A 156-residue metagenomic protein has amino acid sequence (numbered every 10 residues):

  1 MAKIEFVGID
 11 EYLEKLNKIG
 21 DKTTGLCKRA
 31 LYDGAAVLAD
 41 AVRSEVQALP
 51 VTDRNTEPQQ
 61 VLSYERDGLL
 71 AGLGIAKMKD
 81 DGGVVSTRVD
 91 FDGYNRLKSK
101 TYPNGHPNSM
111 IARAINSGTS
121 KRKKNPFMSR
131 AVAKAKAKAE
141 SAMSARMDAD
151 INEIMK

Functional and structural regions predicted by a protein language model:
M1-G25: N-terminal, Lys/Arg- and Ser/Thr-rich interaction peptides
F6, F91-Y94, F127: Phenylalanine-focused residue identity feature
F6-I9, A39, R66, N108 (+2 more regions): Alpha-helix initiation and N-capping motif
E14, D21-G118, M155-K156: Short, low-complexity, charged/polar segments at coil/turn and helix-coil boundaries
I19, T23-L26, A30, G34 (+4 more regions): Long amphipathic alpha-helical coiled-coil rod/stalk domains
S109-K156: Lipid-handling modules and contact-site tethers
